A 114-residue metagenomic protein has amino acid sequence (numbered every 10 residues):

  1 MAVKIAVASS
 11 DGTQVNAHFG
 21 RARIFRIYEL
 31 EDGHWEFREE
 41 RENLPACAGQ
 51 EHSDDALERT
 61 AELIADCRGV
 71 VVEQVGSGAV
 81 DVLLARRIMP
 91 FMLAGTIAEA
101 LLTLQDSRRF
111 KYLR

Functional and structural regions predicted by a protein language model:
M1-E62, D66, L93-R114: Non-catalytic interface/targeting segments
S53-M89: Mid-chain, well-packed structural core segment of small domains
